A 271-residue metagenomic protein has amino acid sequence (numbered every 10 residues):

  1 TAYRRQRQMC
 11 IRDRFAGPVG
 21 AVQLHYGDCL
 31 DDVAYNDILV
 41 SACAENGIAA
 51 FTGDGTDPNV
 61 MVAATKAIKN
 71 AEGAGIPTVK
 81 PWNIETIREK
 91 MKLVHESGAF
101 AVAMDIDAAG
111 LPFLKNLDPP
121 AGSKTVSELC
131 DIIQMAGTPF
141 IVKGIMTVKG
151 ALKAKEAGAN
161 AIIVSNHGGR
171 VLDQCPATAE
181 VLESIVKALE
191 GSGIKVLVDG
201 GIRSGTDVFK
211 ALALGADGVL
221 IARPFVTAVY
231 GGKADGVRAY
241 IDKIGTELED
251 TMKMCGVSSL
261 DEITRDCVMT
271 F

Functional and structural regions predicted by a protein language model:
T1-I11: Single conserved hydrophobic/aromatic residue that forms the stacking wall/gate of nucleotide- or nucleobase-binding
D13-E45, H95-S97: Conserved N-terminal beta1-alpha1 strand-loop-helix module at the mouth
G20-D32, I76-E85, P139-M146, R203: Active-site mouth loops of central-metabolism enzymes
A21-V22, D54-P58, D107: Short glycine-enriched loops at secondary-structure junctions
A34-N83: A gly/proline- and charged-residue-enriched helix-loop-helix capping module
S41, N70, W82-V198, G205-A228: Alpha/beta enzyme core
C43, G47, H95-G98, A136 (+3 more regions): Structural signal for hydrophobic packing residues in well-ordered secondary-structure cores of soluble enzyme domains
F225, V229, K233-F271: C-terminal extensions of enzymes
